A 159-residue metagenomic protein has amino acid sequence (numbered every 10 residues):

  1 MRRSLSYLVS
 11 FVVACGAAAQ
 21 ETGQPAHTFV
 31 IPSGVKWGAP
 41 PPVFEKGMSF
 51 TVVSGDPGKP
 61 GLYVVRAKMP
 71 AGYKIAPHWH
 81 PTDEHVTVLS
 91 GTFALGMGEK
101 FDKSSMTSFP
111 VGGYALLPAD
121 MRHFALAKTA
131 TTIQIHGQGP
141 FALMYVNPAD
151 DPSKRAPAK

Functional and structural regions predicted by a protein language model:
M1-S4: Positively charged n-region of N-terminal signal peptides that target proteins for export
S6-G16: Bacterial N-terminal signal peptides
Q20-G61, P148-K159: A short, N-terminal "cap"/entry segment at the start of jelly-roll beta-barrel domains of the cupin/DSBH fold
T28, S104-T107, F124-K159: Double-stranded beta-helix
V53, G112, I133: Divalent metal-coordination and catalytic microenvironments
D56-G58, E99-D120: Short acidic-glycine-tyrosine-enriched beta hairpin
P70-Y73, H80-K100: Glycine- and acidic-residue-biased ligand/ion/polar-headgroup-sensing regions
I75-P77, L95-G96, L117, R122-K128: Short beta-strand His + acidic residue motifs that chelate non-heme Fe in jelly-roll/DSBH and cupin folds
